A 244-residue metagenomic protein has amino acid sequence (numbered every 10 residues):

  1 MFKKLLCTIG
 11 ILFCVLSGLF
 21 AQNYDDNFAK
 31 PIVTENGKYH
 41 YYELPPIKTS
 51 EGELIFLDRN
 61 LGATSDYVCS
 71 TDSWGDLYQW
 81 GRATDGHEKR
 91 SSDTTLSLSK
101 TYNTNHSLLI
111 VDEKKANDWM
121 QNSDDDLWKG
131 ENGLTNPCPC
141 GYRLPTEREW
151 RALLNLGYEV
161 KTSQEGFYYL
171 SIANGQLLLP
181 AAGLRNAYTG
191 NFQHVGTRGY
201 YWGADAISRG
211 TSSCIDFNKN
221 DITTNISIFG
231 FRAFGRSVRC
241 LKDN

Functional and structural regions predicted by a protein language model:
M1-Y24: Bacterial Sec-dependent N-terminal signal peptides
L5-L6, Y102, N117, N244: Residue-level detector of intrinsically disordered/flexible regions characterized by low predicted structural confidence
C7-T8, A83, T104: Short amphipathic alpha-helical "recognition" segments used for binding
C14, D85-H87: Hydrophobic alpha-helical segments of integral membrane proteins
N23-L44: Short, Gly/Pro- and small/polar-rich lid/capping loops
K30-E35, S91-L127: Surface-exposed intrinsically disordered loops and tails
H40, P45, T49-L54, D58-D85 (+1 more regions): C-terminal, surface-exposed recognition/capping segments
